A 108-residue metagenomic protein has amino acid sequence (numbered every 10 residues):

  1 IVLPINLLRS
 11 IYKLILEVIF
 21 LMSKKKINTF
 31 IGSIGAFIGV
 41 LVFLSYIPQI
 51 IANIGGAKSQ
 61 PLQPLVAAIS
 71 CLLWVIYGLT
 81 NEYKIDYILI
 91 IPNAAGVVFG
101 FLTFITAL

Functional and structural regions predicted by a protein language model:
I1-S10: Extreme N-terminal basic, low-complexity initiation segments that serve as generic localization/processing leaders
I11-L108: Alpha-helical membrane-protein topology signature
